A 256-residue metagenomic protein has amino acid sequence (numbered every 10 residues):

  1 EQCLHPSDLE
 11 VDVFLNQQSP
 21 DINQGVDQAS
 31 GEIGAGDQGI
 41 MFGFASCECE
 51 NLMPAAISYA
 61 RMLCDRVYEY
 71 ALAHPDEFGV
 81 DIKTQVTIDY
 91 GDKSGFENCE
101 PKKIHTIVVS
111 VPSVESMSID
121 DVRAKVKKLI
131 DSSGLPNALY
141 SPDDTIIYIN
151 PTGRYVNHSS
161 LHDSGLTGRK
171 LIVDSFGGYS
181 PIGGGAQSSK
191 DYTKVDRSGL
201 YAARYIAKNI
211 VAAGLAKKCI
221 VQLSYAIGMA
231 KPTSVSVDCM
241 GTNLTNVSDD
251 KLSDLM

Functional and structural regions predicted by a protein language model:
E1-H158: Glycine-rich, mobile lid/loop segments that gate access to catalytic sites or pores
D8-V13, T145-N150, A216-A226, S234-D238 (+1 more regions): Beta-strand segments within the central parallel beta-sheet cores of soluble alpha/beta enzyme folds
L15-Q18, Y90-D92, G153, Y179 (+2 more regions): Acidic, glycine-rich active-site loops and adjacent beta-strand->loop/helix elements that engage anionic groups
A45-D65, D191-G214: Alpha-helical support elements that line or immediately flank enzyme active sites and cofactor-binding pockets
K102-S110, Y179-S188, M229-V237: Short acidic (Asp/Glu) and glycine-rich catalytic loops that position anionic groups and cofactors
S116-V211: Glycine-rich anion/phosphate-binding loop at the beta-strand->alpha-helix junction
V122-K128, D249-M256: Short amphipathic alpha-helices in soluble, non-transmembrane regions that often serve as interface/regulatory elements
G153-G168, Y225-L252: Short glycine/threonine-rich loop-to-helix capping motif typified by GTGT followed within a few residues by an Asp-Pro
